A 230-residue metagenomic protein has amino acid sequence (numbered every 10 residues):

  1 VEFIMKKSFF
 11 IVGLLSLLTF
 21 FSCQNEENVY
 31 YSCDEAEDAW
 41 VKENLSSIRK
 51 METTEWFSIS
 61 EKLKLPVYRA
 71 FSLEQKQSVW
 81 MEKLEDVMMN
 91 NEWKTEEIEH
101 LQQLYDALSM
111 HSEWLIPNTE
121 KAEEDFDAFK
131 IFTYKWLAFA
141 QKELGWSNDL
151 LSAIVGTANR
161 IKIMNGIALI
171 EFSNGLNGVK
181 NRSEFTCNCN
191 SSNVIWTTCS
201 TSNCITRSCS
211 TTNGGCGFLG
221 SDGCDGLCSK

Functional and structural regions predicted by a protein language model:
E2-S8, N25: Positively charged n-region of N-terminal signal peptides that target proteins for export
S8-S16: Sec-dependent signal peptide hydrophobic core
L15, S32-E35, C216: Generic signature of intrinsically disordered, low-complexity, basic-rich segments and short cationic peptides
L17, D149, I170, F218 (+1 more regions): Intrinsically disordered, low-complexity, compositionally biased regions/tails
T19-S22: C-terminal motif of bacterial Sec signal peptides marking the signal peptidase cleavage site
Q24-E184: N-terminal propeptides/leader regions of secreted preproproteins that are proteolytically removed before maturation
E184-K230: Secreted, short cysteine-rich peptides and small extracellular cysteine-rich domains stabilized by multiple disulfide
